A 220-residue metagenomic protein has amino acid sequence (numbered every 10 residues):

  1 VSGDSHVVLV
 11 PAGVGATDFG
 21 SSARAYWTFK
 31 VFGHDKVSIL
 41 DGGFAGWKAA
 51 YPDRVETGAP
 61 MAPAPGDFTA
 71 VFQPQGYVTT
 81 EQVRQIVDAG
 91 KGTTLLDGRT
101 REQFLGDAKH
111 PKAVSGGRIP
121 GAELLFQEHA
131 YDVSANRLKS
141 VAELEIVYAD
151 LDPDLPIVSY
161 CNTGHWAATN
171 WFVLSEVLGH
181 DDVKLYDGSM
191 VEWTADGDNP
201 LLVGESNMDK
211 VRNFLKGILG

Functional and structural regions predicted by a protein language model:
V1-D4, A12-V14, I86-D152, L219: Positively charged, proline/Ser/Thr-rich regional signature most characteristic of the Rhodanese/CDC25-like
V1-I86, A108, G117, H165-V183 (+1 more regions): Thiolate-centered catalytic microenvironments shared by cysteine-dependent enzyme domains
V8, S38, T94-L96, E123-L125 (+2 more regions): Hydrophobic/aromatic beta-strand patches that form the interior of the parallel beta-sheet core in alpha/beta enzyme
F29, D97, A122, G164 (+1 more regions): Terminal peptide-recognition signature
F44-G46, Q127-V133, E192: Short connector loops at secondary-structure junctions
R54-G58, K112-V114, P200-G204: Short, hinge-like loop/turn segments at secondary-structure boundaries
I146, D154-E205: C-terminal soluble interaction/assembly domains
N199-G220: PTP/DSP superfamily signal
